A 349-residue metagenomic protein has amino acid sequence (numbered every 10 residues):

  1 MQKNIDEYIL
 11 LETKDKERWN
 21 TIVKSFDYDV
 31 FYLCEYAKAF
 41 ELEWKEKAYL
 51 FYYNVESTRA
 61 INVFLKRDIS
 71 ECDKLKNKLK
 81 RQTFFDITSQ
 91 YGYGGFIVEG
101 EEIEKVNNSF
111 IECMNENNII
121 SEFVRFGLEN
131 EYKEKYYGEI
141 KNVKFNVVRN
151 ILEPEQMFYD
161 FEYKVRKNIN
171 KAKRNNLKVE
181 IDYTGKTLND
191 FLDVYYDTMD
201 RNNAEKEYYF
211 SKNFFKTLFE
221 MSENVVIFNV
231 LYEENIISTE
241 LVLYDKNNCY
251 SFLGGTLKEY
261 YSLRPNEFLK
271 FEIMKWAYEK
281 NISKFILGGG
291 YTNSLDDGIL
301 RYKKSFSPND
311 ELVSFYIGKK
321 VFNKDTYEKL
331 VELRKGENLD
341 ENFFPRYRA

Functional and structural regions predicted by a protein language model:
N4-D73, F126-K144, L152-S262: A conserved beta-strand-loop-helix scaffold within acyl/acetyltransferase catalytic domains
I5, A39, R67-I69, K135-Q156 (+1 more regions): Active-site/acyl-donor-binding loops of N-acyltransferases
E46-A48, E116-I119, I282: Short, high-confidence coil segments that cap the C-terminus of an alpha-helix and link into the following beta-strand
Y52-Y53, F214-K216, E220-K329: Aromatic (often tryptophan-rich) hydrophobic motifs at membrane interfaces
D68-Y93: Conserved acyl-donor/pantetheine-binding loop and adjacent beta-alpha core of acyl/acetyltransferases and related
Y91-E102, L152-E153, G254-L263, Y291: A short, internal acetyl-CoA/4′-phosphopantetheine-binding micro-motif in the GNAT/acyltransferase core
E101-N146: Non-catalytic accessory segments adjacent to catalytic cores
F123, E180, F285-G288: Short catalytic-loop micro-motif centered on adjacent basic/acidic residues
